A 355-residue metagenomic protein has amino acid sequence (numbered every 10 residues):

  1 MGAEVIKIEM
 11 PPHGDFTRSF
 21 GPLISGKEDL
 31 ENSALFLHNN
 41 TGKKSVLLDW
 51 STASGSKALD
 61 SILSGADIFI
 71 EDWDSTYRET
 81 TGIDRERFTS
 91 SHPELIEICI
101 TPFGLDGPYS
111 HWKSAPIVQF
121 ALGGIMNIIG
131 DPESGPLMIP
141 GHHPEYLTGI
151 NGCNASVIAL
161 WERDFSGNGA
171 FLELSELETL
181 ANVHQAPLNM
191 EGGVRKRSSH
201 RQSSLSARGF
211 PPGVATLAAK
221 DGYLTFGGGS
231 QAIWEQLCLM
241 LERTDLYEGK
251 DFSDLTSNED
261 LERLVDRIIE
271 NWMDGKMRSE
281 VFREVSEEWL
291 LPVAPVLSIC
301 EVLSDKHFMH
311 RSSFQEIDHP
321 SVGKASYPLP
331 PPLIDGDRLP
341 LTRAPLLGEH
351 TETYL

Functional and structural regions predicted by a protein language model:
M1-F165, L346, E352-T353: N-terminal helix-loop segment corresponding to the beta1-alpha1 unit of nucleotide/adenylate-binding folds
P12, F103-G104, E176-A181, D221-Y223 (+2 more regions): Glycine-rich beta-alpha junction loops
S45-L48, Q119, T216, Y223-G228 (+1 more regions): Short hydrophobic-aromatic micro-motifs
L105, E133-H142, D164-L180, S203-A207 (+2 more regions): Conserved Rossmann-fold dehydrogenase catalytic segment
G149-A170, N182, A186-R195, C238-R243: Oxidoreductase and adenylate-handling cofactor-binding alpha/beta cores
S198, A207-R208, P212-W289, V293: Aromatic-enriched alpha-helical interface/lid elements that frame and gate functional surfaces
E287-F308: Conserved PLP cofactor-binding pocket of PLP-dependent enzymes
D318-L355: Flexible, small-/acidic-enriched active-site or ligand-binding loops
